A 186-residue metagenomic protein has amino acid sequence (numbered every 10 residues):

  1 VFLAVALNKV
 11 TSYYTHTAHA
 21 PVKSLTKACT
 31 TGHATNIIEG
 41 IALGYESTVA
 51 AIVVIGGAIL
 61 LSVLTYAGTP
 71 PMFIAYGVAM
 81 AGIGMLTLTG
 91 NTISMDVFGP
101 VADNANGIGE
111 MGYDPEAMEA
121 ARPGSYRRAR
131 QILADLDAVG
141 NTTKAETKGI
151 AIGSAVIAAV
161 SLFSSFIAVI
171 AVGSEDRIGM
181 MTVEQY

Functional and structural regions predicted by a protein language model:
V1-Y186: Hydrophobic packing and interface segments
